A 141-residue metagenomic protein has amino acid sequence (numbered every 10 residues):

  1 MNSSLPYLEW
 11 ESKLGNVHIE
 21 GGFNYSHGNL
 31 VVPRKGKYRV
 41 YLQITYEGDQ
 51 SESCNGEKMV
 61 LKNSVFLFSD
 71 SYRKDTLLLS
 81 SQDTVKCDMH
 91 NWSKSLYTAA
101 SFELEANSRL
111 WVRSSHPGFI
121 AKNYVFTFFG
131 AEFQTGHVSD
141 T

Functional and structural regions predicted by a protein language model:
M1-G21, F66-S93: Conserved, structured regulatory domains from eukaryotic proteins
M1-K35, R39-E52, Y124-T141: Terminal (often C-terminal
N29-P33, C54, S93, E103 (+1 more regions): Amphipathic alpha-helical protein-protein interaction segments
R34-K35, L67-D75, E103-R109: A short, structured loop/turn motif at beta-sheet edges
Q43-E47, D70, P117: Solvent-exposed coil/turn segments that connect beta secondary-structure elements in extracytoplasmic/periplasmic
S53-N63, V125: Short coil-to-beta strand junction motifs in C2/discoidin
K86-N107: Short, surface-exposed tryptophan/glycine-enriched loops that mediate extracellular molecular recognition
V112-F119: Short beta-strand-plus-loop segments that form exposed binding edges in beta-rich domains
